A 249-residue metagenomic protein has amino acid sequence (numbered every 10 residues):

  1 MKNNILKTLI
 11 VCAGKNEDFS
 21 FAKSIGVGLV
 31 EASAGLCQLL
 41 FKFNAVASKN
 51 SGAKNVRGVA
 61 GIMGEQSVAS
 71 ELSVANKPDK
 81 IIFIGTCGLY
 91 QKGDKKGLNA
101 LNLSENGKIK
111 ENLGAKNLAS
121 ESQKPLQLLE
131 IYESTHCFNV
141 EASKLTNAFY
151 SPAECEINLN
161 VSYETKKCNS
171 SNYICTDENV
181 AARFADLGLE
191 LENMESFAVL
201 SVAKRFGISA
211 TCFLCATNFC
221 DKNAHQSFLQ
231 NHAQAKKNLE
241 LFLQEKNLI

Functional and structural regions predicted by a protein language model:
K2-N3, F184: A short acidic-Thr-Gly-centered motif at the start of a beta-strand
N4-L9: Extreme N-terminal starter segment of soluble prokaryotic enzymes
V11-K15: Structural motif
D18-V46, K54-S67, E71-N102, N106-G107 (+2 more regions): Glycine-rich phosphate- or other oxyanion-binding loops that anchor nucleotides, phosphorylated ligands
